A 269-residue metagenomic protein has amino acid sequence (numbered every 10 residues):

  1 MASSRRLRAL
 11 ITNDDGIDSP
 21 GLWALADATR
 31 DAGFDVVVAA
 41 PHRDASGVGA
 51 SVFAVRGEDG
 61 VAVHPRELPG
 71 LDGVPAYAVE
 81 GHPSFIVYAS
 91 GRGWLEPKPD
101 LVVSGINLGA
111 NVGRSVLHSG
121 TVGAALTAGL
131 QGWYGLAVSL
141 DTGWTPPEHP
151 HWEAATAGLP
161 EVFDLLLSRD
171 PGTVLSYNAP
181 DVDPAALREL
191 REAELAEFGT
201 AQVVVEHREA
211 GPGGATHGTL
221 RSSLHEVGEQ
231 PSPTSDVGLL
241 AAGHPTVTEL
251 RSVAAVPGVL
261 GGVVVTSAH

Functional and structural regions predicted by a protein language model:
A2-A9, S19, W23-G93, P97-K98: A cross-family phosphate/adenosyl-ligand binding-site feature
T12, A39-P41, S104-N107, A137-S139 (+2 more regions): Short beta-strand segments
D15, D44, H82-P83, N107-A110 (+2 more regions): Short glycine-rich anion-binding loops that position phosphate/pyrophosphate groups of nucleotides and phosphorylated
V48, P150-H269: Electrostatically charged, flexible surface regions
S90-E96, G123-Y134: Alpha-helix C-terminal capping segments
L101: Short, Asp-centered acidic motifs that coordinate Mg2+ and/or phosphate in catalytic or ligand-binding sites
A110-S119: Glycine/threonine-rich flexible loop motifs
G129-A154: Glycine-rich phosphate/pyrophosphate-binding loops and their adjacent beta-strand/loop elements at enzyme active sites
